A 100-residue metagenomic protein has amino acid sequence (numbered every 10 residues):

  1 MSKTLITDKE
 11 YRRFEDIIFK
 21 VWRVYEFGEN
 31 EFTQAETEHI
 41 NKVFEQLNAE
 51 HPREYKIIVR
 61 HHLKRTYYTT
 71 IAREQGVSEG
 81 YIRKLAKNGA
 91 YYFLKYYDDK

Functional and structural regions predicted by a protein language model:
M1-A49, D98: N-terminal interaction/assembly modules
T33, E50-H51, Y55, E79 (+1 more regions): Alpha-helix N-cap/helix-initiation sites
A49-T66: Short amphipathic alpha helix immediately N-terminal
K64-Y81: Helix-turn-helix DNA-binding module
L85-N88: Residues within the DNA-recognition helix of helix-turn-helix
A90-D98: C-terminal flanking helix
